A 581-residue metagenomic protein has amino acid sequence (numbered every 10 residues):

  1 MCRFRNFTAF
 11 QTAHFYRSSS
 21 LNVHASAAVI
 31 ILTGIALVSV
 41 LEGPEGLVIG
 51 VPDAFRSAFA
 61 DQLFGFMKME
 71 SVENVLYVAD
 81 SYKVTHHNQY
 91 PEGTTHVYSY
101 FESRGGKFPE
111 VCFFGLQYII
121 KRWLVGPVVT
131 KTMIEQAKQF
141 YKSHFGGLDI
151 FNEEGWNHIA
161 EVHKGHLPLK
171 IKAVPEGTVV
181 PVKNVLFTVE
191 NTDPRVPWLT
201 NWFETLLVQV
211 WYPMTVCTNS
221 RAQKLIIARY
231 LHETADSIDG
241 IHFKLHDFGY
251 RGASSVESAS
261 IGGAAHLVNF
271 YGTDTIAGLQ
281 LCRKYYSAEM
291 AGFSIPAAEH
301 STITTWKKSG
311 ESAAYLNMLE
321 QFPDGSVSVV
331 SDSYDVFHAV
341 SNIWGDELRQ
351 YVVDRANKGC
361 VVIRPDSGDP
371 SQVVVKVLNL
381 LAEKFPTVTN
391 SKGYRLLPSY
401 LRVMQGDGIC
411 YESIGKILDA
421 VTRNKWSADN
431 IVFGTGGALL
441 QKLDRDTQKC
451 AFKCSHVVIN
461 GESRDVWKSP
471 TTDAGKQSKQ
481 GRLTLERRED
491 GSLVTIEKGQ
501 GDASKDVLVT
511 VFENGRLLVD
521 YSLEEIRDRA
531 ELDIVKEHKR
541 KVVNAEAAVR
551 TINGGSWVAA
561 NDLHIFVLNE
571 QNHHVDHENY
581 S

Functional and structural regions predicted by a protein language model:
N6, H14-Y16, D61: Intrinsic-disorder-associated, low-complexity terminal segments enriched in Asp/Asn/His/Tyr and depleted of Lys/Arg
F15, V23-A25, A54: Short hydrophobic alpha-helical segments enriched in small aliphatic residues
A36-V48: N-terminal signal peptide
L63-K107, Y141, I159-P168, G177-P181 (+3 more regions): Buried, small/hydrophobic-residue-enriched core segments of structured protein domains
K68-G126, T275, L281, K307 (+4 more regions): Gly/Ser/Thr/Ala-enriched C-terminal appendages of enzymes
Y98-V162: N-terminal, Lys/Arg-enriched amphipathic/low-complexity engagement segments that precede the first folded domain
A173-V174: Outer-membrane beta-barrel transmembrane strands
